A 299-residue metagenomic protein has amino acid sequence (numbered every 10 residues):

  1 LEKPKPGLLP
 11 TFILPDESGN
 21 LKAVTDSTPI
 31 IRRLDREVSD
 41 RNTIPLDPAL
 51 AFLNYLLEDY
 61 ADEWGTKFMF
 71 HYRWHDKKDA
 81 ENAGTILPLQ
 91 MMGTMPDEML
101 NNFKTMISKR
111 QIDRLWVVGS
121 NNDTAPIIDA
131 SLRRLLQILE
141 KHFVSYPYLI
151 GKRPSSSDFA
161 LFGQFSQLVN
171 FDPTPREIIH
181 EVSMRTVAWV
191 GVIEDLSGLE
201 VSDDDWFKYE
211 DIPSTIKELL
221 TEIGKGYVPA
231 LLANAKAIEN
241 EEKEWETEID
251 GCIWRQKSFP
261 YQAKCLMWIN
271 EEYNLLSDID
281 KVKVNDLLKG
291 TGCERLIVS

Functional and structural regions predicted by a protein language model:
L1-E98, L149, V169-N170, G226-S299: GST-like domain detector, emphasizing the conserved glutathione-binding G-site in the N-terminal thioredoxin-like
I30-R33, K109-R110, S131-I138: Amphipathic, well-ordered alpha-helical segments in soluble domains
A49, L53-L56, I127-R134, I138 (+1 more regions): A non-catalytic, amphipathic alpha-helix used as a structural packing/dimerization or gating element in enzyme scaffolds
H75, D79-D129: Divalent-metal (Mg2+/Mn2+/Ca2+)-assisted nucleotide/phosphate chemistry catalytic cores
L115-G151: Short N-terminal edge-element motif at the start of the domain
L149-V169: GST superfamily/GST-like fold recognition
F162-W254: Active-site/pore-lining binding-face segments in mid-to-C-terminal subdomains
